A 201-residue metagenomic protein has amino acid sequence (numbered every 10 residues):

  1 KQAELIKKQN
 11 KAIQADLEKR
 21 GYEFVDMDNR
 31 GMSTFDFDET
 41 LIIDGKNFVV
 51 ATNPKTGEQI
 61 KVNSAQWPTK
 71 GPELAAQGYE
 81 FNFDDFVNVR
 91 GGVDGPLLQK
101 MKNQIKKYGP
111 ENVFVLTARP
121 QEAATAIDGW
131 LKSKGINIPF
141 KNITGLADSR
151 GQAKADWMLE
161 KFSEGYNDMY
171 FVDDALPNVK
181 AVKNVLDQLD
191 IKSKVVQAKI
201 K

Functional and structural regions predicted by a protein language model:
K1-M32: Low-complexity, glycine/serine/proline-rich disordered segments that function as export/translocation leaders
K7-N10, Q14, E18, K102-I105 (+2 more regions): Residue-level detector of alpha-helical secondary structure
E18, D28-Q152: Alpha-helical substrate-recognition element adjacent to the catalytic core
D28-S33, K154-P177, V182: Conserved Lys-Pro-Asp/Glu-containing loop-to-beta segment of HAD-superfamily phosphomonoesterases, centered on
D44, V196-K201: Extracellular glycosylation-rich, acidic/polar low-complexity regions of adhesion- and matrix-associated proteins
N112-F114, Y170, K194-V196: A structural signal for isolated positions on well-ordered beta-strands in alpha/beta enzyme cores
A118, D174, I200: Cofactor-binding loop segments of dinucleotide-utilizing enzymes, especially the Rossmann-like FAD- and NAD(P)+-binding
G129-N137, M158-E164, K183-K192: Short, surface-exposed basic-aromatic patches at helix termini and helix-loop junctions that form
